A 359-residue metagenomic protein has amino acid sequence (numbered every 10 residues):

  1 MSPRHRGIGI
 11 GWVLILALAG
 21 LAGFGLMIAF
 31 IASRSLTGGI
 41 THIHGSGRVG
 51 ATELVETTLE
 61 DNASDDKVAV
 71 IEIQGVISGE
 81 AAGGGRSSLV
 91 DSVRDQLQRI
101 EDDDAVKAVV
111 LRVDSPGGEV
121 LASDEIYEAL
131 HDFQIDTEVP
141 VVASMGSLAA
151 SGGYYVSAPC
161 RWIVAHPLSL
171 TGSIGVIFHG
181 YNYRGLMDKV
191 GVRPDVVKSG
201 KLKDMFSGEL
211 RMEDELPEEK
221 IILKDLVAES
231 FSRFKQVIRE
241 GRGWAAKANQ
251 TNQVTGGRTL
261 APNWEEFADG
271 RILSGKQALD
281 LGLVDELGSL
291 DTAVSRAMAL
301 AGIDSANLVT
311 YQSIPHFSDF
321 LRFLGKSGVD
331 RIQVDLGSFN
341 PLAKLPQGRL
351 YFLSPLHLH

Functional and structural regions predicted by a protein language model:
M1-T137, L148-Y155, P159-A245, A306-H359: Small-residue-centered hinge/linker elements
R112, V142-A143: Short catalytic-loop micro-motif centered on adjacent basic/acidic residues
S144-A150, E266-G270: Glycine-rich beta-to-alpha transition loops that act as phosphate-gripper elements at the mouths of alpha/beta enzyme
I221-R296: Flexible, glycine-rich surface segments
G270, I303-S305: Active-site lining segments that contact anionic ligands and/or coordinate catalytic metals
T292-S295, A299, I303, T310-S313: C-terminal soluble interaction/assembly domains
